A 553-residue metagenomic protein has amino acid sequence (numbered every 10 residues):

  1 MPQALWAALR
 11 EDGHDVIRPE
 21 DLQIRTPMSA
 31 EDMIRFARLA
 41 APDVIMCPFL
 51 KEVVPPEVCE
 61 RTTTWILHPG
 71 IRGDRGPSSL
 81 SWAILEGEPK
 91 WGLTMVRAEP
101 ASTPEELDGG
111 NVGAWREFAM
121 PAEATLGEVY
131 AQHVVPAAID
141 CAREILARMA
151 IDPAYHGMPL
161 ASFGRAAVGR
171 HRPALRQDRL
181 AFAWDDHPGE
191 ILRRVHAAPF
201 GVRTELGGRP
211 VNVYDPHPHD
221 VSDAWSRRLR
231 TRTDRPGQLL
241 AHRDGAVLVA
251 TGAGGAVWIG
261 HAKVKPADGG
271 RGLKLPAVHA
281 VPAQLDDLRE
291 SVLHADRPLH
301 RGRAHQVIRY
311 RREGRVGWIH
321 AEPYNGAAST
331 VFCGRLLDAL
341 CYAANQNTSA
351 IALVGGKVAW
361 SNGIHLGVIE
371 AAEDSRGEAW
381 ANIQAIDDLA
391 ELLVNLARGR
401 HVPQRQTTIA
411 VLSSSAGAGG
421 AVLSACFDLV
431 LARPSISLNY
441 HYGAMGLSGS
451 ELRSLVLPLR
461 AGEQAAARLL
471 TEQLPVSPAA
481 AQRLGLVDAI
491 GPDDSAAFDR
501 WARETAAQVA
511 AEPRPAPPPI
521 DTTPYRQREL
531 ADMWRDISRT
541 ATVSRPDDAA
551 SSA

Functional and structural regions predicted by a protein language model:
A4-L5, A40, D178-H305: An anion-binding loop in the catalytic cleft
D15-A30: A short beta-strand-loop structural module common to alpha/beta enzyme folds
P48-G169: Donor/substrate-binding cores of folate-linked one-carbon enzymes
I145, S448, G485-S544: C-terminal long alpha-helix characteristic of the crotonase
R271-V354: Conserved CoA-thioester-binding segment of acyl-CoA-metabolizing enzymes
G355-D388: Glycine- (often His-adjacent) and acidic-residue-rich active-site loop that binds/positions the CoA thioester
E391-M445: Glycine-rich beta-to-alpha active-site loop
S454-Q464: Hydrophobic, secondary-structure "cap" segments at the distal end of domains
